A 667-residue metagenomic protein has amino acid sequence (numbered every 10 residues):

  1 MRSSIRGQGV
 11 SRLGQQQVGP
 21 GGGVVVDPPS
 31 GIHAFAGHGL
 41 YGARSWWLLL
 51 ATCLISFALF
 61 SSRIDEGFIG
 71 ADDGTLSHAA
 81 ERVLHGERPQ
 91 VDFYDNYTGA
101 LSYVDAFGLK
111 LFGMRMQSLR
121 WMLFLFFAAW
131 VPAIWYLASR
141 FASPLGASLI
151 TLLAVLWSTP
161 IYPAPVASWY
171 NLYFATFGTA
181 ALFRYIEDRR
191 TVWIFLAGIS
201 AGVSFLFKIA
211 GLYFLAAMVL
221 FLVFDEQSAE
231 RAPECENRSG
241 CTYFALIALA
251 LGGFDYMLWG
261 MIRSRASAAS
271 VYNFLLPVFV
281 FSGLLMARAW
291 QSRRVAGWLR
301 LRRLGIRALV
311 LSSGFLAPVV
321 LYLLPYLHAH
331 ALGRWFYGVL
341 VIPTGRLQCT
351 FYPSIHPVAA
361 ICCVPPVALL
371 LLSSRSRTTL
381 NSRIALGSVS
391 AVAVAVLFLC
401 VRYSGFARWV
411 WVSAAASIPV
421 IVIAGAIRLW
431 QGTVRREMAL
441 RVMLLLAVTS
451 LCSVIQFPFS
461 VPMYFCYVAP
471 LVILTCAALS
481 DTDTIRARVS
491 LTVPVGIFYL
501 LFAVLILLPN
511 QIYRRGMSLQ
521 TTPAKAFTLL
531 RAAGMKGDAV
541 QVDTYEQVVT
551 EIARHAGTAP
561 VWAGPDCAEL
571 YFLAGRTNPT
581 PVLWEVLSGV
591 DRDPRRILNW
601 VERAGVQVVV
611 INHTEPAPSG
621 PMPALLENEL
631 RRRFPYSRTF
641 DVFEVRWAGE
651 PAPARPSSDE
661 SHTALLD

Functional and structural regions predicted by a protein language model:
S30, F214-S313, G338, I342 (+5 more regions): Perimembrane helix-loop-helix junctions
W121-F141, L149, F177-A181: Transmembrane-helix motifs of polytopic, lipid-linked glycan transferases
I134-L156, L172-Y173, D188-L196: Transmembrane-helix signature of polytopic, membrane-embedded enzymes that assemble or transfer cell-envelope glycans
V155-S158, W193-I209, L215-L222, G252-S264 (+3 more regions): Membrane-interface alpha helices of multi-pass inner-membrane proteins
P163-N171: Short acidic/glycine- and proline-prone juxtamembrane loop motifs at membrane-interface regions of multi-pass membrane
G178-L196, S200, S204, L222-T242 (+5 more regions): Membrane-interface transmembrane helices that cradle and orient dolichyl/undecaprenyl
A197, I512-S588, I597-P618: Short periplasmic/luminal acceptor-recognition loop of GT-C membrane glycosyltransferases, typified by
Y213, A407-A424, L451, F457-T492 (+1 more regions): Hydrophobic/aromatic-rich transmembrane helices and adjacent perimembrane loops
